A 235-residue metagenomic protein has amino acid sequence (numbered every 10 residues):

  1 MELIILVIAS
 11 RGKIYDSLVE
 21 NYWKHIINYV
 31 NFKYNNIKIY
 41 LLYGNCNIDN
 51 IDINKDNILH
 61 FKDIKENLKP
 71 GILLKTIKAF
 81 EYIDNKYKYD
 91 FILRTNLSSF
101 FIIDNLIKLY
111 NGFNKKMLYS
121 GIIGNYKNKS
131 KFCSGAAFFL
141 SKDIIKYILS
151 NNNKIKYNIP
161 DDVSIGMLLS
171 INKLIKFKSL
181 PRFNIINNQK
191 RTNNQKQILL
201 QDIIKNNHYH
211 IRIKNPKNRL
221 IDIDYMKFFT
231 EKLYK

Functional and structural regions predicted by a protein language model:
M1-N21: N-proximal low-complexity "stem/linker" segments adjacent to membrane-targeting elements
V19-I37: Short, acidic, metal-binding catalytic loop of nucleotide-sugar glycosyltransferases
Y40-D90, F100-D104: Active-site-proximal specificity loops/subdomain of glycosyltransferases
F91-T95: Short aromatic-hydrophobic micro-motifs that form the base-stacking/packing surface for donor nucleotide recognition
S99-K129: Conserved donor-nucleotide/metal-binding helix-loop-beta segment in metal-dependent transferases, i.e., the alpha-helix
I102-D104, C133-S150: Conserved nucleotide-sugar donor-binding and metal-coordinating catalytic region shared by glycosyltransferases
N125-F139, I155-Y157: A recurrent flexible, glycine/aromatic-enriched loop bordering the glycosyltransferase active site that acts as
I155-K235: C-terminal catalytic/acceptor-binding lobe
